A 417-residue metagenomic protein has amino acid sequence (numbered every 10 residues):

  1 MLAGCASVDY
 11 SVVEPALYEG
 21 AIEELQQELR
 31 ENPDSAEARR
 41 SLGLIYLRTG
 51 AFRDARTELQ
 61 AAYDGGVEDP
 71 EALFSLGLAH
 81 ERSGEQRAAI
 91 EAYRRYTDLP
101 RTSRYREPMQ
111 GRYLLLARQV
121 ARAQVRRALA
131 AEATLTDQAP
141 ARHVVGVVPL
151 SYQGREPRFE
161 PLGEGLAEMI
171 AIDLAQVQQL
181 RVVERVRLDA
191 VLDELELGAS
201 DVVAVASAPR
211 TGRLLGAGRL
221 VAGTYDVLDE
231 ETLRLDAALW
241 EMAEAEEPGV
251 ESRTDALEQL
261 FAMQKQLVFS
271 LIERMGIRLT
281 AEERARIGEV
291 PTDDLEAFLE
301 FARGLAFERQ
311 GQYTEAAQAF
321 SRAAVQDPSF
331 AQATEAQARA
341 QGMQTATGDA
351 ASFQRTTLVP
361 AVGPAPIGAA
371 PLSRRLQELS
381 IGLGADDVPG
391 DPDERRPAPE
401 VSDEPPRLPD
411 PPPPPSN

Functional and structural regions predicted by a protein language model:
V8-Y10, P15-E23, D98-P100, Y105-G111 (+4 more regions): C-terminal/domain-edge helix-coil "capping" segments
D9-S41, I45, T49, D64 (+1 more regions): Post-signal peptide N-terminal segment of mature Sec-exported envelope proteins
E14-Q26, T49-A61, S83-A92, Q312-E315 (+1 more regions): Structural signature of tandem alpha-helical TPR/SEL1-like repeats, specifically the intra-repeat loop/turn
Q27-E31, A61-D64, T97-D98, A324-V325: Conserved structural position within tetratricopeptide repeats
L73, G84, E91-D98, V202-G276: Amphipathic beta-strand/beta-sheet edge segments enriched in Tyr/Trp
A139-A208, G218-L233, E244-E251, R286 (+1 more regions): Short beta-strand->alpha-helix linker/helix-N-cap micro-motif that forms a surface specificity/interaction loop
